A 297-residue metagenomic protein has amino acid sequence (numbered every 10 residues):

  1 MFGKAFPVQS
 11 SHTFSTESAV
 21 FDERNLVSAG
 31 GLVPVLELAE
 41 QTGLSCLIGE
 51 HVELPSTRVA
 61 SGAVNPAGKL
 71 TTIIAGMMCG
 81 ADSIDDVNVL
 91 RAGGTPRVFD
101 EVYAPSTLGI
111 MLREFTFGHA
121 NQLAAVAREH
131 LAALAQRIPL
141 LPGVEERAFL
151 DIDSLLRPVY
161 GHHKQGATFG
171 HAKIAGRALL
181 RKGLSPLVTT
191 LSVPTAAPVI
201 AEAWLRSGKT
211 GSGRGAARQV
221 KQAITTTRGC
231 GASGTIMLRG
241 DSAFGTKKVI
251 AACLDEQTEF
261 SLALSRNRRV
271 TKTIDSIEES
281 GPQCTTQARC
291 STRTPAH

Functional and structural regions predicted by a protein language model:
M1-G211, A217-C230: Dynamic "connector" segments at or just before major functional cores
K4-R24, S261-H297: An anionic, glycine-rich sequence signature occurring as long contiguous blocks
F115, K164-H171, A252-T258, D275-G281: Short secondary-structure boundary/capping segments
S154, G240, L262-L264: A cross-domain feature marking catalytic cores of carbohydrate-active enzymes and several ubiquitous metabolic/repair
G161, T246-A252, T271-D275: A short acidic (Asp/Glu
I174-G183, D255-V270: Acidic, His- and aromatic-enriched active-site or binding-groove loops in soluble protein domains that engage sugars
G229-I236, D255-T258: Short, surface-exposed connector motifs at secondary-structure boundaries
T235-F244: Acidic/histidine-rich, metal-coordinating catalytic segments
